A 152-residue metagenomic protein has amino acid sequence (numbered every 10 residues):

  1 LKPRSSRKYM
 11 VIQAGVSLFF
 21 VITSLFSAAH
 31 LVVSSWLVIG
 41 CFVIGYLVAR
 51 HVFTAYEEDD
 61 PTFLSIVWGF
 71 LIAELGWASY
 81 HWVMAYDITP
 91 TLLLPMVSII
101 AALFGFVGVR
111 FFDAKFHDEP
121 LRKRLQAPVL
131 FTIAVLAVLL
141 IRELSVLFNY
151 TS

Functional and structural regions predicted by a protein language model:
L1-S5, Y46-D59, V109-E119: C-terminal ends of transmembrane helices
L1-V33: Membrane-interface helix-loop-helix junctions at boundaries between adjacent transmembrane segments
R4-V16, D59-L71, K123-A127: Cytoplasmic-side transmembrane-helix entry/capping segments in multi-pass membrane proteins
S24-A29, H51-A55, S79-D87, A114-F116 (+1 more regions): Juxtamembrane "helix-exit" motif on the non-cytosolic side of transmembrane helices
A28-V43, P90-F104: Structural signature of hydrophobic alpha-helical transmembrane segments
G69-G76, P95-F111: Hydrophobic alpha-helical membrane segments
F111-I133: Interfacial loop-to-transmembrane junctions
L139-S152: Juxtamembrane boundary at the C-terminal end of a transmembrane helix
